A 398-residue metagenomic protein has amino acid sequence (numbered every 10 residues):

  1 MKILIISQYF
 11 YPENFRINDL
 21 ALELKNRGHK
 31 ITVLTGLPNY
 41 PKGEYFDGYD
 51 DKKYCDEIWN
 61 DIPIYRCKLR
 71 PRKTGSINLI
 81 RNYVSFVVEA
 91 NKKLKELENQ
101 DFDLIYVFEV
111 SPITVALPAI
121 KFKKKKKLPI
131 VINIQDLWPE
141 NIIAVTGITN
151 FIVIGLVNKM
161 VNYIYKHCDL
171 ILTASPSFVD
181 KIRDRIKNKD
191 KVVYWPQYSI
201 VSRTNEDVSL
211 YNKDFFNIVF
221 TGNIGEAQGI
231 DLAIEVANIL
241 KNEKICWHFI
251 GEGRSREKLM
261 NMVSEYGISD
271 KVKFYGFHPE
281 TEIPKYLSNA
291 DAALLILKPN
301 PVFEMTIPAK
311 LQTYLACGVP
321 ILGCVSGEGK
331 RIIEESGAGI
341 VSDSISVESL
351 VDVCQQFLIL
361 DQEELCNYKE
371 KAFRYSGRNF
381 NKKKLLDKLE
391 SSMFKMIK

Functional and structural regions predicted by a protein language model:
M1-N60, L170: N-terminal subdomain of nucleotide-sugar transferases
Q8, P71-N78, Q100, K126-V161: Acceptor-binding helix/loop patch of EC 2.4 sugar-transfer enzymes, predominantly nucleotide-sugar-dependent
F151-E206: Donor nucleotide-sugar binding/catalytic pocket of nucleotide-sugar-dependent glycosyltransferases
D169, K271, L287-E304, V319: Acidic donor-binding loop of glycosyltransferase active sites
S199, L210-Q228, A233-A237, H248 (+1 more regions): Conserved donor-binding/catalytic core segment of Leloir-type glycosyltransferases
F215, H248-I250, E257-K285: Nucleotide-activated donor-binding/catalytic signature segment of Leloir-type glycosyltransferases, i.e., the conserved
K330-Q356: Change "using UDP/GDP/dTDP sugars" to "using nucleotide sugars
S349, I359-F394: A charged, aromatic-enriched C-terminal amphipathic alpha-helix characteristic of glycosyltransferases across folds
